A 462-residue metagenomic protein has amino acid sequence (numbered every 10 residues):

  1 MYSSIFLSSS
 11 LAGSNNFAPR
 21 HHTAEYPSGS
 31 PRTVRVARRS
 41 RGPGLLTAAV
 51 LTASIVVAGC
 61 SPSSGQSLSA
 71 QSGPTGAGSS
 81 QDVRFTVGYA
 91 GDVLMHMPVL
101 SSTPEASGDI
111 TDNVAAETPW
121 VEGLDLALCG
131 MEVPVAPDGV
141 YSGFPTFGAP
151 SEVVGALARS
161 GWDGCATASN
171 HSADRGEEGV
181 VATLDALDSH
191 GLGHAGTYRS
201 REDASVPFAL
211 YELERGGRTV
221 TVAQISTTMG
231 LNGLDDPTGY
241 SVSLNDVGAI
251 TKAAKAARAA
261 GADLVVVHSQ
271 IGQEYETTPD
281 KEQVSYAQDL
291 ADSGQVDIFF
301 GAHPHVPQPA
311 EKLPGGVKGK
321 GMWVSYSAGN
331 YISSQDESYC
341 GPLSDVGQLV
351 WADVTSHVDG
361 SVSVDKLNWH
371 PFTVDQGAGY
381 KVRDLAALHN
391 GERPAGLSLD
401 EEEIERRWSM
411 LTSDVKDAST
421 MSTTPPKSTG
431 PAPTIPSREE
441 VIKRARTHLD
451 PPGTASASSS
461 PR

Functional and structural regions predicted by a protein language model:
Y2-F6, Q66-R462: Acidic, metal/ion-coordinating pockets
L7, L11, L45-L46, L68: Leucine-biased recognition of intrinsically disordered, low-complexity hydrophobic segments
A12, A18, T23-A24, T33 (+2 more regions): Ala/Thr-enriched low-complexity intrinsically disordered regions
G29-V50: N-terminal export and membrane-targeting signals
V56-G59: C-terminal motif of bacterial Sec signal peptides marking the signal peptidase cleavage site
S61-S63: Bacterial signal peptide processing site
